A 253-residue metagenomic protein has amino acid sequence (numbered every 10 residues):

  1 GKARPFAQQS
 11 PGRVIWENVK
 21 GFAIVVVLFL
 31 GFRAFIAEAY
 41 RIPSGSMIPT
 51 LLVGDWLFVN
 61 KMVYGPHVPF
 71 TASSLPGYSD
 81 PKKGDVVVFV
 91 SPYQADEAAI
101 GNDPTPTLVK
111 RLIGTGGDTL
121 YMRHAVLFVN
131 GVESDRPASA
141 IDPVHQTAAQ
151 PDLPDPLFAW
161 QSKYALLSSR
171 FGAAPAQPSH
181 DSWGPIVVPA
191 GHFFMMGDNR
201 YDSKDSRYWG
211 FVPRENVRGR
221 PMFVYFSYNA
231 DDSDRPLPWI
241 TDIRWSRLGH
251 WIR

Functional and structural regions predicted by a protein language model:
G1-I15, I36-R41, S46-R253: Soluble "head" domains of membrane/secretory-pathway proteins
K20-F35: Hydrophobic membrane-insertion alpha-helices, especially the h-region of bacterial N-terminal signal peptides
